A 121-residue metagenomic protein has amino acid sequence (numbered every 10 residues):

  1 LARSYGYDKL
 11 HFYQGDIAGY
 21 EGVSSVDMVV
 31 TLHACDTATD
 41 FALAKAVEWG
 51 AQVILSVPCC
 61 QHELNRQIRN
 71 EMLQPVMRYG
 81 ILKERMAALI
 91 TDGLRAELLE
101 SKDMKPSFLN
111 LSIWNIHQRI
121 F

Functional and structural regions predicted by a protein language model:
A2-F121: Class I S-adenosyl-L-methionine
